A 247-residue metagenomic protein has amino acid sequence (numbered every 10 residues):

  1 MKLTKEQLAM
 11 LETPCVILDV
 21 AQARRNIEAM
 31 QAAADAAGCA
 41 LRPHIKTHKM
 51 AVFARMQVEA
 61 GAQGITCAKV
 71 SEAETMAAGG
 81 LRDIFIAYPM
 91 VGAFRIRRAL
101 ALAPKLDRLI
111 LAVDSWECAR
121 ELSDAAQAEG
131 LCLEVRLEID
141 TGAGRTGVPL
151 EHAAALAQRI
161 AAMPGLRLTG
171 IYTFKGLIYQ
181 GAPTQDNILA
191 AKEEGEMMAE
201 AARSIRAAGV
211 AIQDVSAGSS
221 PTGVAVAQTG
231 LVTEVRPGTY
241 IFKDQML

Functional and structural regions predicted by a protein language model:
M1-L18: Generic N-terminal amphipathic, Lys/Arg-enriched alpha-helix
M1-L3, Q22-F53, T66-A68: N-terminal glycine-rich anion-binding loops that anchor highly charged ligand groups
L18, D114, P237: A conserved hydrophobic position in a structured secondary element of the catalytic/binding core that shapes
L18-A21, I110, L189, E193: Short, surface-exposed alpha-helical recognition segments that flank or form part of ligand/macromolecule-binding
A21-A29, E193, M197-E200: A non-catalytic, amphipathic alpha-helix used as a structural packing/dimerization or gating element in enzyme scaffolds
E28-Q31, L100, S123, R203: Generic structural signal for well-ordered alpha-helical scaffold segments
H44-Q180: Active-site-proximal beta-alpha core segment in soluble small-molecule metabolic enzymes
E134, T141-L247: Active-site loop/helix belt of alpha/beta enzymes
